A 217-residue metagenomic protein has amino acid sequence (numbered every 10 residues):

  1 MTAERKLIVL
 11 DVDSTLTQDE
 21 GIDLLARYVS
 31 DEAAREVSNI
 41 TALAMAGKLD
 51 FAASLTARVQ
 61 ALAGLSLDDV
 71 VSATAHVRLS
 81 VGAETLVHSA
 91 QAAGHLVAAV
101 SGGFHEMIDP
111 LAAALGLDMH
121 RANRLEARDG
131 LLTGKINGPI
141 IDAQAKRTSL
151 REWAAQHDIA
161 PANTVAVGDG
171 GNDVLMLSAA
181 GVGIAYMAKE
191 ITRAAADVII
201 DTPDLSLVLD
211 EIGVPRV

Functional and structural regions predicted by a protein language model:
M1-L125, P203: Alpha-helical substrate-recognition element adjacent to the catalytic core
T74-V217: C-terminal cap/substrate-recognition subdomain and adjoining C-terminal extension of metal-dependent phosphatase-like
